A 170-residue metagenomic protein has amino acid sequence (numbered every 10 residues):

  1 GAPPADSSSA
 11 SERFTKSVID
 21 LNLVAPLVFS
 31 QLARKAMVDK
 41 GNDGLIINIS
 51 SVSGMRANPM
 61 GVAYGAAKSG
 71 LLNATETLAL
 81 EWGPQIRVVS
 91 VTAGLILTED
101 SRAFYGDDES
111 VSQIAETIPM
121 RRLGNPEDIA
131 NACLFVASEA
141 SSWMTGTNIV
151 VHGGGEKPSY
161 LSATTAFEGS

Functional and structural regions predicted by a protein language model:
P3-I19, S110, I114: Substrate-binding pocket helix/loop in short-chain dehydrogenase/reductase
S30, A67, T75: Active-site helix of classical SDR
K35, A79-P84, S142: Alpha-helical segment proximal to the catalytic Tyr-Lys
S51: Residue(s) in the substrate-gating loop at a strand-loop-helix junction that position the organic substrate next
R56, L134, T145-S170: Short C-terminal tail/terminal secondary-structure segment of NAD(P)H-dependent dehydrogenase/reductase domains
R56-V62, R121, E139: Active-site loop immediately N-terminal to the catalytic Tyr-X3-Lys motif of short-chain dehydrogenase/reductase
S90, E109-A140, M144, V151-G153: C-terminal helical subdomain
